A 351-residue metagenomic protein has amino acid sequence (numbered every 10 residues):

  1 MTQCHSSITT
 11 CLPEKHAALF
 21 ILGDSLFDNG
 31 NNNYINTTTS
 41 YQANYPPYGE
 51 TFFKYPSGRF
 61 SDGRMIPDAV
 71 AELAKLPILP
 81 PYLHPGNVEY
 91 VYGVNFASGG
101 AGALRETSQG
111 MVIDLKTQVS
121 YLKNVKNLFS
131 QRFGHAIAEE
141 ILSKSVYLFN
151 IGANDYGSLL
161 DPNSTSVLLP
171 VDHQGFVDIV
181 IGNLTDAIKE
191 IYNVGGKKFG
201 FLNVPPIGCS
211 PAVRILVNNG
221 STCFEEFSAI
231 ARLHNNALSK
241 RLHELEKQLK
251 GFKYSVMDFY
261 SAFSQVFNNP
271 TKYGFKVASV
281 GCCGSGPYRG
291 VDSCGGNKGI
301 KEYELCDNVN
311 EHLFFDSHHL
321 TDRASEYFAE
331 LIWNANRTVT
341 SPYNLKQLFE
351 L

Functional and structural regions predicted by a protein language model:
M1-L351: Conserved active-site regions of diverse hydrolases
